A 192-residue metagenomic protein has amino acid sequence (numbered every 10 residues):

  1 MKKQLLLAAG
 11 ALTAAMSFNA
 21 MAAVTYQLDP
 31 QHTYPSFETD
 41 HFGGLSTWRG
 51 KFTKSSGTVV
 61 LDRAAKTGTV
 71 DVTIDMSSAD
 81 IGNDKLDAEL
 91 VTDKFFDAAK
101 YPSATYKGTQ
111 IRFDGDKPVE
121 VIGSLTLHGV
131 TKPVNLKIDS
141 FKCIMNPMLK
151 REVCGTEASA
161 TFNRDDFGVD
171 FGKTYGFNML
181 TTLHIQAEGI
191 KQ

Functional and structural regions predicted by a protein language model:
M1-A8: Bacterial N-terminal signal peptides that target proteins for export
A9-G10, A20-M21: Cleavable N-terminal signal peptides
L12-T13, D93: Alpha-helix boundary/capping residues
T13-A14, I190: Single-residue recognition of alpha-helix boundary sites
A15-N19: N-terminal signal peptide c-region/cleavage motif recognized by signal peptidases
M21-Q192: Low-complexity, acidic/polar, glycine-enriched regions of mature
